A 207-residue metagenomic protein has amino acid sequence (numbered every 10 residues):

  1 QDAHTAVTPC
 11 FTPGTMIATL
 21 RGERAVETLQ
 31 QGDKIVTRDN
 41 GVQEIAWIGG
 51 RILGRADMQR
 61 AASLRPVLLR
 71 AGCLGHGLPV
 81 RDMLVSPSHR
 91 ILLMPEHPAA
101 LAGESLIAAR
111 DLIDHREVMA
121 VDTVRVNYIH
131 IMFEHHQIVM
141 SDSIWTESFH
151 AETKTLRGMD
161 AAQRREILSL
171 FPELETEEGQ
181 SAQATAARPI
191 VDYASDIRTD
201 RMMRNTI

Functional and structural regions predicted by a protein language model:
Q1-F11, R24, T123-I207: Sequence-level preference for short, compositionally simple segments enriched in small aliphatic or small polar residues
T12-T19, V36-R165: Long beta-strand-rich cores associated with HINT superfamily self-processing modules
T19, R24-A25: Glycine-rich phosphate/ribose-binding loops and adjacent secondary-structure elements that form binding surfaces
A25-V26, E44: A sequence-level detector of short linear motifs
E27-K34: Structural motif
